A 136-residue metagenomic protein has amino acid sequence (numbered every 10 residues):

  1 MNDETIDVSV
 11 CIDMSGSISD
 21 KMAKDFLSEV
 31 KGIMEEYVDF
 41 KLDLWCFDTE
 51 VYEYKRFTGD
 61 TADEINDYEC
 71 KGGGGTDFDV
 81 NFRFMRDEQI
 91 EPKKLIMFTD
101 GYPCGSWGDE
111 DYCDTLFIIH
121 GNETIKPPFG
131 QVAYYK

Functional and structural regions predicted by a protein language model:
M1-K136: Acidic, low-complexity intrinsically disordered regions
